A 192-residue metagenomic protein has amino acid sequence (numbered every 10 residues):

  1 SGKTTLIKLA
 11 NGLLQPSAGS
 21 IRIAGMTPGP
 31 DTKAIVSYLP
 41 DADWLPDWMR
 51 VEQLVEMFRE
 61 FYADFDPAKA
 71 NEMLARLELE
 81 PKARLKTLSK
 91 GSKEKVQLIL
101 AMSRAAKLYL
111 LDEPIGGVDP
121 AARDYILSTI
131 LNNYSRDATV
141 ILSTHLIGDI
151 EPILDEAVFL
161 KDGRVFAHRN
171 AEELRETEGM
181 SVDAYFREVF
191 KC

Functional and structural regions predicted by a protein language model:
N11: Helix-to-loop junction immediately C-terminal to a conserved catalytic motif
A18-T32: Conserved ABC transporter NBD signature motif
D41-V96: ABC-family P-loop ATPase nucleotide-binding domains
Y109-E113: Catalytic Walker B motif of ABC-type/P-loop ATPase nucleotide-binding domains
P120-A122: Helix N-cap at the start of a conserved alpha-helix in ABC-type nucleotide-binding domains
I150-P152: A short, surface-exposed alpha-helical micro-motif characterized by mixed small hydrophobic and charged/polar residues
H168-R169: ABC ATPase "signature
